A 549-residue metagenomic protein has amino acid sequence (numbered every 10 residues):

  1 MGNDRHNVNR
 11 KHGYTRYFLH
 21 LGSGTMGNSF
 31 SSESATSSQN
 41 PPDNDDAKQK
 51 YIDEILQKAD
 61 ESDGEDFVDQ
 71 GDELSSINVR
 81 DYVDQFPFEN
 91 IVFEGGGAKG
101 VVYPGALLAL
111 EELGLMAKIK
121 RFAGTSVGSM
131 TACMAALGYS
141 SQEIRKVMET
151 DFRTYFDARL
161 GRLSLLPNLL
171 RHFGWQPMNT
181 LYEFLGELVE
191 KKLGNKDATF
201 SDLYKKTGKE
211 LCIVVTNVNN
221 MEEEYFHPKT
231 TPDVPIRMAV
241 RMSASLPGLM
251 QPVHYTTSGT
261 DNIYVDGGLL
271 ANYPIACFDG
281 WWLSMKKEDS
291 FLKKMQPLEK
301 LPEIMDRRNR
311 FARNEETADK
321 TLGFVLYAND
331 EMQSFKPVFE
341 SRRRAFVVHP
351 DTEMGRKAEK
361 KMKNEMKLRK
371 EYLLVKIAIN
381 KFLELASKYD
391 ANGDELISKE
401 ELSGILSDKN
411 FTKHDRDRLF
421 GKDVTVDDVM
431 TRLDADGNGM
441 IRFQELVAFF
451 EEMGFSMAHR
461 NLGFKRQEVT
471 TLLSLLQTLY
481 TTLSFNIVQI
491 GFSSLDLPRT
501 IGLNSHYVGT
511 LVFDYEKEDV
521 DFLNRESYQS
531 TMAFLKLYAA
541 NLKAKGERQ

Functional and structural regions predicted by a protein language model:
M1-L21: Intrinsically disordered, low-complexity basic segments at termini and long loops, enriched in Pro/Gly and/or Arg/Ser
Y14-G22, G27-T125, C133-Q549: Patatin-like phospholipase
S129: Catalytic nucleophile loop
